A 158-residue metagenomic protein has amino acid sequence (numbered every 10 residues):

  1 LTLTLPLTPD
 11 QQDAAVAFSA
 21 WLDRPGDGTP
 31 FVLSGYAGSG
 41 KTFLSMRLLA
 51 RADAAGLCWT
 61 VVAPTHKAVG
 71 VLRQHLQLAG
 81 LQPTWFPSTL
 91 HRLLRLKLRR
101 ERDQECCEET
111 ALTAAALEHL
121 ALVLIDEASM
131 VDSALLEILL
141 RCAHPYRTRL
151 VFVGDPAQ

Functional and structural regions predicted by a protein language model:
L1-Q158: Conserved ATP-binding/catalytic motifs of P-loop helicase motor domains
